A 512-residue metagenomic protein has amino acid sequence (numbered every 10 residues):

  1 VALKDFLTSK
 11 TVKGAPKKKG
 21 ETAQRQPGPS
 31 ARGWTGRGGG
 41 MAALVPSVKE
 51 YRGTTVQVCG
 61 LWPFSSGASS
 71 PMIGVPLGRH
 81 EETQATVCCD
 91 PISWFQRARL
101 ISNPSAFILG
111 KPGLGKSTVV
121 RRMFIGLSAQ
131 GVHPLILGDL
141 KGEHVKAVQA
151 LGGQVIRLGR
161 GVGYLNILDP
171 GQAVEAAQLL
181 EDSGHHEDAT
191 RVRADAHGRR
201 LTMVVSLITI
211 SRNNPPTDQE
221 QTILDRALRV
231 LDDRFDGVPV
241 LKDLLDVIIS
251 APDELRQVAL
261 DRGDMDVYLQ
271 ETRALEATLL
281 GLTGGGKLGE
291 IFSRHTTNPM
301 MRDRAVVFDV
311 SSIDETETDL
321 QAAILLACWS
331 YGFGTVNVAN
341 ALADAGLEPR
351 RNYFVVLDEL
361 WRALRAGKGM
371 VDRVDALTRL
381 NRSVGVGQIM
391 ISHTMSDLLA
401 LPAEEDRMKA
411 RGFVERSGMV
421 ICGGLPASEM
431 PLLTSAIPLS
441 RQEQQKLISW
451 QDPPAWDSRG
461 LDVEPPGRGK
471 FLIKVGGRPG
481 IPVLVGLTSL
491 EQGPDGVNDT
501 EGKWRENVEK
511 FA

Functional and structural regions predicted by a protein language model:
V1-F107: Basic- and hydrophobic-enriched, low-structure N-terminal and domain-boundary segments that flank ATP-binding catalytic
W62-E82, Q149-G152, V174-V386, L461-P465 (+1 more regions): P-loop NTPase motor domains
P76-R160: Glycine-rich phosphate-binding loop of nucleotide-binding enzymes
T86, V155-R157, A305-V307, V420-C422: Conserved beta-strand scaffold positions in the cores of enzyme catalytic domains, especially in NTP/NDP-utilizing
S93-W94, R99-L114, R121-F124, I313-L447 (+1 more regions): Conserved P-loop NTPase motor cores
Q96, G115, G142-K146, G163-L165 (+8 more regions): Flexible loop/turn segments at secondary-structure boundaries
Q154-I167, G171-V174: Flexible glycine/proline-rich, aromatic-decorated loop/lid segments
E181-P239, P402-A512: P-loop NTPase motor core of the ASCE superfamily
